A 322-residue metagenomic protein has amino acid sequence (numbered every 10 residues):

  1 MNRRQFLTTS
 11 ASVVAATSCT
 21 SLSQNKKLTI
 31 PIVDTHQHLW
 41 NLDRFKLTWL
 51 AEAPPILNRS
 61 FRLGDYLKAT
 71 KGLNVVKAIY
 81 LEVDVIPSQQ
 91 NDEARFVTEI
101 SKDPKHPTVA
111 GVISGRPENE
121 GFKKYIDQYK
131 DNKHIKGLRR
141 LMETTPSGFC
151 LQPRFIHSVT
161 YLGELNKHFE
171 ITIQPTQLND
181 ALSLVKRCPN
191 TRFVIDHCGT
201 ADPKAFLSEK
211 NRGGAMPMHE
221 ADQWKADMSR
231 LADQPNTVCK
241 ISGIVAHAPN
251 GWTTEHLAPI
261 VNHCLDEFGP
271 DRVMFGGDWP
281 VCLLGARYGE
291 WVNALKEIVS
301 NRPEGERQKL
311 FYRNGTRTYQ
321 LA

Functional and structural regions predicted by a protein language model:
R3-S21, N25-T35, F45, A51-K77 (+3 more regions): Mid-to-C-terminal alpha-helical segments outside catalytic/metal-binding sites
I30-P31, N74-K77, K105-A110, N132-K136 (+4 more regions): Short, well-ordered coil/turn segments that N-cap beta-strands
I32-R44, I195-C198: Histidine-centered catalytic micro-motifs
V33-T35, L81, R139, D196 (+2 more regions): Active-site neighborhood of phospho(di)ester-bond hydrolases with catalytic His/Asp-centered motifs
H36, A78, G111, L162 (+4 more regions): Conserved, mostly hydrophobic/aromatic
W40-D43, V85-S88, E118-E120, E143-P146 (+4 more regions): Active-site environment of divalent metal-dependent phosphoester hydrolases
S88-Q177, S183-R187, M218-H219, K240-I244: Active-site gating/metal-coordination segments in enzymes
L151-M274: Catalytic pocket-lining loop regions of alpha/beta-barrel enzymes, especially the amidohydrolase/enolase/GH5 lineages
